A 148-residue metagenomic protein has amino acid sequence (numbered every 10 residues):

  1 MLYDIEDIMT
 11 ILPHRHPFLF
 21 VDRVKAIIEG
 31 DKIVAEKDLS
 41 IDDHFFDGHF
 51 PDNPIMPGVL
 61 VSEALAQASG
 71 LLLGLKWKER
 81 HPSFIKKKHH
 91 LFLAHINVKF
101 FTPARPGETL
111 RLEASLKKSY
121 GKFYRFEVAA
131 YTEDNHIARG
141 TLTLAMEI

Functional and structural regions predicted by a protein language model:
L2, G70-R111, R139: Hydrophobic beta-strand-centered segment that forms part of the acyl-chain substrate-binding groove
I5-R15: Short aromatic-glycine motifs in intrinsically disordered, low-complexity regions
M9, D52-N53, K99-T102: Beta-strand-rich interaction surfaces with strong enrichment in secreted/lumenal proteins
H16-M56, L60-V61: Catalytic strand-loop segment that frames the active site of acyl-thioester-processing enzymes
F18-F20, F92, L110, Y124: Hydrophobic core residues within well-ordered beta-strands of beta-rich domains
D22-K25, K99-F101, E113-K117: Conserved positions in beta-strands of structured domains
D31, G74, A104-I148: HotDog/MaoC-like acyl-thioester-processing domains
N53-K78: Helix-adjacent hinge/juxtasegments
